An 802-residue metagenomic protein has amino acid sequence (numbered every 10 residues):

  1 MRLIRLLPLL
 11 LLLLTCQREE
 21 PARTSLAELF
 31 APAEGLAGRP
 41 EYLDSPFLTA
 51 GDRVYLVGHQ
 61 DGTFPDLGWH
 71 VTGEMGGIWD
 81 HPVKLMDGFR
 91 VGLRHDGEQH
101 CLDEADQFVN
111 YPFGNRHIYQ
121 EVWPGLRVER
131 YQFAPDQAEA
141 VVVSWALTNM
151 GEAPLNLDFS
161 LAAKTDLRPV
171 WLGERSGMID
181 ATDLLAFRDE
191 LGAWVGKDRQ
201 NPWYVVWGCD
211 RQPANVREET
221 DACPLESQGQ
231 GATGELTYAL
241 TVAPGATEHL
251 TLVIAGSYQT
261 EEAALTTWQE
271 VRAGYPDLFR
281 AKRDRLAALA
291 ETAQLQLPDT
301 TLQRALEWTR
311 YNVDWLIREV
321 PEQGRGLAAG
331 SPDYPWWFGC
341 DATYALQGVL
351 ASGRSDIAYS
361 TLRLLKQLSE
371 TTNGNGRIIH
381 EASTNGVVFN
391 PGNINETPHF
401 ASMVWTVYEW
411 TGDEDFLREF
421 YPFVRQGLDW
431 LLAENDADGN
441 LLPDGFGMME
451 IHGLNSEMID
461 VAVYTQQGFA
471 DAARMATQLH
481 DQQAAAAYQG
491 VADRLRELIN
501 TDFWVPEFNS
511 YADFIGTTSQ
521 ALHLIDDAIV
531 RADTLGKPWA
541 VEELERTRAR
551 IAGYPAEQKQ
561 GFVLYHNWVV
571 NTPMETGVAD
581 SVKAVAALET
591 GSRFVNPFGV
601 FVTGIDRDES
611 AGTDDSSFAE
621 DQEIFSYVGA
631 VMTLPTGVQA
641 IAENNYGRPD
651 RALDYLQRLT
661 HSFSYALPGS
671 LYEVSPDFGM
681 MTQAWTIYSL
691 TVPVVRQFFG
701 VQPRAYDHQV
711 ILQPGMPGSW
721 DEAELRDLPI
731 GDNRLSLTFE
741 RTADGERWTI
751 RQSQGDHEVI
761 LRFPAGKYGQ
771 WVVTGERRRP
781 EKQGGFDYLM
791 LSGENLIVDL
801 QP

Functional and structural regions predicted by a protein language model:
R2-L9: Sec-dependent signal peptide recognition, specifically the positively charged N-region followed immediately by
L9-C16: Hydrophobic h-region of N-terminal signal peptides that target proteins for export in Gram-negative bacteria
C16-P298, T660, M681, V701-P802: Terminal accessory carbohydrate-recognition/targeting modules of carbohydrate-active enzymes
E19-L48, N201-P202, Q259-E262, P276-P335 (+5 more regions): Low-complexity, Ser/Thr/Pro/Gly-enriched N-terminal "stalk/linker" regions
R127-Q137, R377-E396, T406-W410: Aromatic/His-enriched, Gly/Pro-containing loop or helix-boundary segments that lie immediately adjacent to catalytic
V195-C209, T292-V313, P321, L365-N375 (+5 more regions): Active-site acid/base region of carbohydrate-active enzymes
E319, G324-L327, R377-G392, L442-M458 (+2 more regions): Acidic/His metal-coordination segments adjacent to aromatic residues that form catalytic metal sites in metalloenzymes
P335-Y359, R363-E370, P422, S456-V463 (+7 more regions): Active-site core of glycosidic bond-cleaving carbohydrate-active enzymes
